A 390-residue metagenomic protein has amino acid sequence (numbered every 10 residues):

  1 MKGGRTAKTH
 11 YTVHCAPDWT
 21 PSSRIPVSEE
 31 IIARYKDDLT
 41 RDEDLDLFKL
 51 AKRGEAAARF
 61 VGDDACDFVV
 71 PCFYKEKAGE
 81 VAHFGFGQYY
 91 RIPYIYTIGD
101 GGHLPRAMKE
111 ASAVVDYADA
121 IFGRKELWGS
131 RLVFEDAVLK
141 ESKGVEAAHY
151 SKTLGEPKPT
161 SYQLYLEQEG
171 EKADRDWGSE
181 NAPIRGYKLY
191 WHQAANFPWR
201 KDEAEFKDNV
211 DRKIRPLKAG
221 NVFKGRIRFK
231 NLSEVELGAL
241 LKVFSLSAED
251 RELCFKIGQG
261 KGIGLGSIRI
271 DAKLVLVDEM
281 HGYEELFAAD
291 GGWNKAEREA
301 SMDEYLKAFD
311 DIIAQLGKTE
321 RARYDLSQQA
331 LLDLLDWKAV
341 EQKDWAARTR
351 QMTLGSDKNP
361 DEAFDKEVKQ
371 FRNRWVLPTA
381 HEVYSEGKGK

Functional and structural regions predicted by a protein language model:
M1-K390: Basic, Gly/Ser/Thr-rich N-terminal segments that form RNA-phosphate-binding interfaces in CRISPR RAMP
